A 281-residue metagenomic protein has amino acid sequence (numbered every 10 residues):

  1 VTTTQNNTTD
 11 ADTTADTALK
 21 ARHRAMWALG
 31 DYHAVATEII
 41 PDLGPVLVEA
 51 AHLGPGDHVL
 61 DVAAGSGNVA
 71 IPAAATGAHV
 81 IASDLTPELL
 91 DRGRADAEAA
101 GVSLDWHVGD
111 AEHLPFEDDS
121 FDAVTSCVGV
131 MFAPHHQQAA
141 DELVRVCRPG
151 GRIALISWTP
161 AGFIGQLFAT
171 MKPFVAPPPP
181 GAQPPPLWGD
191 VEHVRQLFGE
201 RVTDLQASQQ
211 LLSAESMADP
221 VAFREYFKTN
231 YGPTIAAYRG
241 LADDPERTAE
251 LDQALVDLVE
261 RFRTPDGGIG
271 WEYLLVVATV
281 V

Functional and structural regions predicted by a protein language model:
T3-G54, N68, R92, R224 (+1 more regions): Conserved class I S-adenosyl-L-methionine
H58-H113, Q138: Class I SAM-dependent methyltransferase SAM/SAH-binding core
E112-A123: A short acidic, Gly/Pro-enriched loop at the edge of an enzyme's catalytic core that lines a small-molecule cofactor
A123-Q137: A short SAM/SAH-binding and catalytic strip from SAM-dependent methyltransferases
Q137-Q138, V144, R148-A218: Conserved catalytic/acceptor-binding region of the Class I
L187-V281: Conserved Class I S-adenosyl-L-methionine
